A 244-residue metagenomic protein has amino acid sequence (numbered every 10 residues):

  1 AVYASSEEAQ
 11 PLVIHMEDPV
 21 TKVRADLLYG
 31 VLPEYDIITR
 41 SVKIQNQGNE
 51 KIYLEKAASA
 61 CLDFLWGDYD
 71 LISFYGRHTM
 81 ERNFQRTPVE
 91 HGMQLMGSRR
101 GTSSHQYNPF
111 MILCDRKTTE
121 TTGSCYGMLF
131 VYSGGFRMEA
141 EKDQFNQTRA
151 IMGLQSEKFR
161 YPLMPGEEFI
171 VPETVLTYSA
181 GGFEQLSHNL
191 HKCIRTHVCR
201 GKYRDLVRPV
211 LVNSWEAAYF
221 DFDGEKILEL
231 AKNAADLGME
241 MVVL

Functional and structural regions predicted by a protein language model:
A1-E141, E157: Polysaccharide-binding surfaces and accessory modules of carbohydrate-active proteins
V42, G166-E167, V212, A234: Conserved, mostly hydrophobic/aromatic
V42, M239-L244: Short acidic catalytic loops
A57, S133, V175, V212-A217: Active-site beta-loop-alpha junctions enriched in small/polar residues
Q147-M164: Short acidic, Pro/Gly- and aromatic-enriched capping/linker segments at domain boundaries
Y161-A180: Short Pro-Gly-centered flexible turn/kink motifs
T177-N189: Short, Lys/Arg- and Gly-enriched loop/turn segments at beta-strand edges
N189-M241: An acidic-aromatic substrate-binding cleft motif
